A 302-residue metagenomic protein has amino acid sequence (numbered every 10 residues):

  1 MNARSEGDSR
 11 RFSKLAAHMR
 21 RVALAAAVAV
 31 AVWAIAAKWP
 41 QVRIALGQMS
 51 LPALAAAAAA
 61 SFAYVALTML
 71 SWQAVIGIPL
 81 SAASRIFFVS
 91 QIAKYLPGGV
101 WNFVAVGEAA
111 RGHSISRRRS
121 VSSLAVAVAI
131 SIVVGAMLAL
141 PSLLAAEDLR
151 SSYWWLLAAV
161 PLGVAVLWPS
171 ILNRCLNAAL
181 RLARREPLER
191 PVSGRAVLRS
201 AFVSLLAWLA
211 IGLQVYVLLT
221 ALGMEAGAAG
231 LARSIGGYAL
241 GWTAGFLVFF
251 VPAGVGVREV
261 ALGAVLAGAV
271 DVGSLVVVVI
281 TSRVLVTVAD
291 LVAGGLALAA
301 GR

Functional and structural regions predicted by a protein language model:
M1-F88, G135, P141-V248, D271-R302: Predominantly cytoplasmic-facing regulatory/coupling regions of multi-pass membrane proteins
R21-V22, I92-Y95, F103, V215 (+2 more regions): Hydrophobic alpha-helical segments, especially transmembrane helices and their immediate juxtamembrane helical caps
R85, G99-V104, R111-V128, D271-T281: Membrane-interface alpha-helices at helix entry/exit sites of multi-pass transporters
S90-L96, A239-E259: Transmembrane alpha-helix interface/packing and boundary motifs in multi-pass membrane proteins, characterized by
Q91, Y95-V100, V128-M137: Mid-bilayer segments of alpha-helical transmembrane spans in multi-pass integral membrane proteins that mediate
W101-H113, F250-G268: Re-entrant/interfacial helical elements at transmembrane boundaries that shape and gate the permeation pathway
A109-G112, V128-I130, L143-R150, V257-G263 (+1 more regions): Short alpha-helical linear motifs
